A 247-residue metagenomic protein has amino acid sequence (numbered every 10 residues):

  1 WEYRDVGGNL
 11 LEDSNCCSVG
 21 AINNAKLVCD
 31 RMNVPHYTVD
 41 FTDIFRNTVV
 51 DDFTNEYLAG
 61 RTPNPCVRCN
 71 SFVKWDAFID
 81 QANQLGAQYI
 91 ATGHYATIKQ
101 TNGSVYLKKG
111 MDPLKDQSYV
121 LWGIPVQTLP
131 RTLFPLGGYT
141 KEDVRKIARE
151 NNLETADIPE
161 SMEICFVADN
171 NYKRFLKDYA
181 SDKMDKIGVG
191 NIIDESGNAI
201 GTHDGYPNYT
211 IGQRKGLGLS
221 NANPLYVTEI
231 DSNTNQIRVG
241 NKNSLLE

Functional and structural regions predicted by a protein language model:
W1-W122, L133, E142-D143: ATP-dependent adenylation/nucleotidyltransferase module used to activate substrates
A91-I98, G103-E247: AMP-forming adenylation/ATP pyrophosphatase catalytic core
